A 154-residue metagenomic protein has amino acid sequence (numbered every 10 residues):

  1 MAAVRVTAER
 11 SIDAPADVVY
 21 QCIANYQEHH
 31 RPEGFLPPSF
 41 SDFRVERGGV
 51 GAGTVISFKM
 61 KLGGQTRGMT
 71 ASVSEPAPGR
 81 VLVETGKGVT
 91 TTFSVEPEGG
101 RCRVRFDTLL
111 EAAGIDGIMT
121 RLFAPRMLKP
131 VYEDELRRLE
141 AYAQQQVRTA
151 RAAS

Functional and structural regions predicted by a protein language model:
M1-R47, A141, S154: Hydrophobic ligand-binding cavity/cleft-lining segments
A3-S11, V55, G68, V81 (+2 more regions): Intrinsic-disorder/low-complexity, polar/charged segments enriched in Ser/Thr/Lys/Arg/Asp/Glu/Gln
A8-R10, M60, M69-E75, T90-P97 (+1 more regions): Hydrophobic/aromatic beta-strand elements that line small-molecule binding cavities or substrate pockets in beta-rich
I12-A14, L62-G64, A77, L110-G114: Beta-strand elements of well-folded, non-transmembrane domains
D13-D17, G48-V50, E75-G79, S94-R103: A short, structured loop/turn motif at beta-sheet edges
V19-I23, H29, I56-F58, V73 (+3 more regions): Hydrophobic pocket/interface hotspot
V81-D134, L139, A150: Beta-strand/loop substructures that line and gate deep hydrophobic ligand-binding cavities in soluble
Q145-T149: Charged phosphate-binding loop/patch that engages nucleotide di/tri-phosphates or the phosphate backbone of nucleic
